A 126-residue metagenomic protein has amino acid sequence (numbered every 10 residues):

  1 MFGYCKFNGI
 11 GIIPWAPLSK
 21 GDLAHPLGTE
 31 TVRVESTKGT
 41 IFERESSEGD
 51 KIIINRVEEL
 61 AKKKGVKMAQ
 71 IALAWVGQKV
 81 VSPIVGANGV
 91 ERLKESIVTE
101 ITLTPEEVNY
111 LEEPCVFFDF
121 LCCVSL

Functional and structural regions predicted by a protein language model:
M1, F7-I12, K20, R44-S46 (+4 more regions): A structure-centric feature marking long, well-folded core domains of fungal metabolic enzymes and membrane transporters
M1-V32, K67: Aromatic-lined glycan-binding groove of carbohydrate-active enzymes
P17, V34-S36, E45-I101: Conserved short secondary-structure transition element at the edge of the structured enzyme core that lines
L23, L27-G28, S46-S47, G86-G89 (+1 more regions): Short capping/connector residues at structural and topological boundaries
E30-T40: Short glycine/proline- and charge-enriched loop/turn segments that cap or connect secondary-structure elements
T31, I84, C123-V124: Short, hydrophobic secondary-structure boundary micro-motifs
G77-V81, P114-L121: A short structural micro-motif
V90-T102, E107-P114, C122-L126: C-terminal amphipathic alpha-helical "assembly" element that mediates oligomerization/partner interfaces or acts as
